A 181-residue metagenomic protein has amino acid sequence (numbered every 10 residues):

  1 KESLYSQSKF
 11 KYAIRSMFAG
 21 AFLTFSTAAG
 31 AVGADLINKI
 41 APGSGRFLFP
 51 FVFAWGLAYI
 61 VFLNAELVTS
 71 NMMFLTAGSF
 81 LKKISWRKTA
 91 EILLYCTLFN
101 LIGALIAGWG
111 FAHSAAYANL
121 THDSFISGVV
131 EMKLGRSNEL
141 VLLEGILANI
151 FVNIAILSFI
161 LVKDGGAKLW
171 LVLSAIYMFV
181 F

Functional and structural regions predicted by a protein language model:
K1-F181: Alpha-helical transmembrane segments and their helix-helix packing motifs
